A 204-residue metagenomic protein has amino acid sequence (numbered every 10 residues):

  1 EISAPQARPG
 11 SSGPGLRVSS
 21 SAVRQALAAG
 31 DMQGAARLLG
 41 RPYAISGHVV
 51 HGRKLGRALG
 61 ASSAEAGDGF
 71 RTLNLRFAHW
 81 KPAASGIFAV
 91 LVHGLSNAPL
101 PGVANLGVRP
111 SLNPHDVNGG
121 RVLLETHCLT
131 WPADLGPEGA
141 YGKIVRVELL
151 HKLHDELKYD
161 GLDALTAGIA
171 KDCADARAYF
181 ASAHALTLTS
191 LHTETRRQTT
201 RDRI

Functional and structural regions predicted by a protein language model:
E1-G40: Contiguous mid-protein beta-loop-alpha structural module that forms a pocket-lining wall or clamp of enzyme active
A4, H48-V50: Proline- and acidic/polar-enriched loop/turn elements at helix boundaries
A36, S46, P99-P101: Acidic/polar loop patches that form or flank catalytic/metal-binding clefts of enzymes that bind anionic ligands
V50-I204: Phosphate/ribose-recognition catalytic cores of enzymes acting on nucleotide-derived substrates
